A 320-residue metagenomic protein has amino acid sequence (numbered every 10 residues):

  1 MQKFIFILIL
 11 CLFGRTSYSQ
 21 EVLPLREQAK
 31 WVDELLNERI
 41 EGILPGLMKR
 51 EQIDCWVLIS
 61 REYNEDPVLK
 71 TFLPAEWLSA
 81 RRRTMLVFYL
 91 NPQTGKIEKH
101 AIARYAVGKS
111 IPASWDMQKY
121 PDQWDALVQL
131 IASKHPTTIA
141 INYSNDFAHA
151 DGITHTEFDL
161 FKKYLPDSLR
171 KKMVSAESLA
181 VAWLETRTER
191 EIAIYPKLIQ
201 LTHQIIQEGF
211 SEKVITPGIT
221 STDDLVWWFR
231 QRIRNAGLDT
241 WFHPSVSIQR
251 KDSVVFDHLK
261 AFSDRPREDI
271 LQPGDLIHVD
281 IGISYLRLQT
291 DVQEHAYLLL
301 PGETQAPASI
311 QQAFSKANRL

Functional and structural regions predicted by a protein language model:
F4-F13: Sec-dependent N-terminal signal peptides
R15-S19: Sec/Tat signal peptide C-region and signal peptidase I cleavage site
Q20-L320: Active-site neighborhoods and metal-handling regions in enzymes and metal-associated proteins
